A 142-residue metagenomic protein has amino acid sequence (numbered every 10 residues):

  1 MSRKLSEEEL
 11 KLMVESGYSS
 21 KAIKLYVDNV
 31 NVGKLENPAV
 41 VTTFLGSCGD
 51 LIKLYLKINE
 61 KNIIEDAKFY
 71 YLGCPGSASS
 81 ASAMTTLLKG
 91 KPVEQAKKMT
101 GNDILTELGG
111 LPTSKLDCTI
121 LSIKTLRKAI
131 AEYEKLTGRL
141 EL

Functional and structural regions predicted by a protein language model:
M1-E36, V40-V41, K91-L142: C-terminal binding/interaction regions
E15, S19, L45-G49, S77: Hydrophobic alpha-helical segments and helix-packing faces
K24, D28-I64, K68-F69: Structured beta-strand/loop patches that form or line metal/cofactor-binding pockets in enzymes
S47, N59-I120: Active-site- and interface-proximal helix/loop "cap" or "latch" segments in soluble metabolic and energy-transducing
